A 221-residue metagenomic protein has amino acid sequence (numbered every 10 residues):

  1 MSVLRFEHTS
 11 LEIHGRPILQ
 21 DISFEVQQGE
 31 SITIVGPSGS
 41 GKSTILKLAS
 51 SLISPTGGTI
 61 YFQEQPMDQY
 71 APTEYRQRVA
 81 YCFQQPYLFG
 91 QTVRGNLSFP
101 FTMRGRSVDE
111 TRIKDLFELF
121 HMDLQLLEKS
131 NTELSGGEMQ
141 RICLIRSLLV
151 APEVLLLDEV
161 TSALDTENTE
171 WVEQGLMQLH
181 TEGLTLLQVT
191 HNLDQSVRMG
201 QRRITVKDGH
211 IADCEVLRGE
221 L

Functional and structural regions predicted by a protein language model:
S50: Helix-to-loop junction immediately C-terminal to a conserved catalytic motif
G58-P66, Y75: Conserved ABC transporter NBD signature motif
V108-L126: Conserved ABC ATPase "signature" region
S130-L134, E138: Conserved ABC ATPase signature
L155-D158: Catalytic Walker B motif of ABC-type/P-loop ATPase nucleotide-binding domains
D165: ABC-family nucleotide-binding domains
T190-H191: H-loop/switch region of ABC-family ATPase nucleotide-binding domains
